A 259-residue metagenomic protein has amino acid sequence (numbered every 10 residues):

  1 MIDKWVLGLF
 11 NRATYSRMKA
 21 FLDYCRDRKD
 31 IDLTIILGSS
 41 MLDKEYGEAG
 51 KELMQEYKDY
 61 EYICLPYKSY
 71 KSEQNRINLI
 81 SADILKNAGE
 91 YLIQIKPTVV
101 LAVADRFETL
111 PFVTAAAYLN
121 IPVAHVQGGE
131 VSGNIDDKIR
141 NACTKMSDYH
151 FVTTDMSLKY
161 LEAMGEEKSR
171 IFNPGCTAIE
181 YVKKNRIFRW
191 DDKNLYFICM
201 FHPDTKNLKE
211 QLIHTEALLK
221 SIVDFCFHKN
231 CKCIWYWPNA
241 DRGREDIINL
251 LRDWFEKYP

Functional and structural regions predicted by a protein language model:
K4-N11, Y15-R26, P66-E167: Active-site and donor-binding regions of nucleotide-sugar-utilizing enzymes
L9, M41-E45, M146-I213: A nucleotide-sugar donor-handling region in carbohydrate enzymes
F10-N11, L37-S40, G128, C176 (+1 more regions): Cofactor-binding loop segments of dinucleotide-utilizing enzymes, especially the Rossmann-like FAD- and NAD(P)+-binding
F21-I31, S221-K229: A short, Lys/Arg-enriched amphipathic alpha-helix followed by its capping loop at the start of a domain
D30, K96, N120, S147-D148 (+3 more regions): Residue-level detector of structured alpha->beta connecting loops
D32-I77: Conserved nucleotide-sugar phosphate-binding/catalytic loop shared by glycosyltransferases and other
L33-S40, H150, K232-N239: Short internal beta-strands
A49-G50, W190-P259: Donor-nucleotide binding loops and adjacent catalytic segments primarily of GT-B fold Leloir glycosyltransferases
